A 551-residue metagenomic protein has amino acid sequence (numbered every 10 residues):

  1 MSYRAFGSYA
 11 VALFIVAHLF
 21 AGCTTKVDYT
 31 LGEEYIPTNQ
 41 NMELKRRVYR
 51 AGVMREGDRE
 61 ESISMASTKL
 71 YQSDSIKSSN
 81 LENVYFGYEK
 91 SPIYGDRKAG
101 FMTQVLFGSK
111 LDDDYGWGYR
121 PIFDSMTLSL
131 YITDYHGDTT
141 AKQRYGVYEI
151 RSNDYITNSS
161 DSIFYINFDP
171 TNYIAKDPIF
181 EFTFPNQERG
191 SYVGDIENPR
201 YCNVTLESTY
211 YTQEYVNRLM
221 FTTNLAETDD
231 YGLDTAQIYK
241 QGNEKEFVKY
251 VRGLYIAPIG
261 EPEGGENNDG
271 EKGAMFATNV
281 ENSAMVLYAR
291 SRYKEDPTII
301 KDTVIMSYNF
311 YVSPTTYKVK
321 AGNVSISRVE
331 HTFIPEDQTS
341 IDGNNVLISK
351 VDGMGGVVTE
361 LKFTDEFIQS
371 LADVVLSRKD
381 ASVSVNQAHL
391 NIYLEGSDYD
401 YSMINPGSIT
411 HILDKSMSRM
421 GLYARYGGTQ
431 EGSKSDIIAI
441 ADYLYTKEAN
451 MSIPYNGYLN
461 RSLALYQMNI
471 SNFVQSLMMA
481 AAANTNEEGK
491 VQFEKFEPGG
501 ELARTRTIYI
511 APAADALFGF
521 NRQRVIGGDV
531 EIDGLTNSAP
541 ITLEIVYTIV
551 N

Functional and structural regions predicted by a protein language model:
S2-Y9, L13-N551: Secreted, disulfide-rich extracellular signaling modules
